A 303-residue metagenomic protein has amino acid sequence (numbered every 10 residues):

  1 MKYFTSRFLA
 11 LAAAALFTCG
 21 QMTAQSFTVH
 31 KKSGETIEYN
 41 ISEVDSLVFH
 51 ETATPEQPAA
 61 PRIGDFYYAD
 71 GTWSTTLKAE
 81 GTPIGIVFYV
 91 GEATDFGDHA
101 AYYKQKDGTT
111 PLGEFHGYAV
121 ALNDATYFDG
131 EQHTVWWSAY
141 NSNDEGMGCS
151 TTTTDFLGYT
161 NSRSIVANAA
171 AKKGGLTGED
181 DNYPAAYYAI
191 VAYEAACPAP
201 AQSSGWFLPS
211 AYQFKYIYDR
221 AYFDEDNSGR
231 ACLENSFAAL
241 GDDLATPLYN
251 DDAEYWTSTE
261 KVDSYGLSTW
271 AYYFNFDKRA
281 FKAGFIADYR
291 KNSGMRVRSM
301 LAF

Functional and structural regions predicted by a protein language model:
M1-T28: Bacterial Sec-dependent N-terminal signal peptides
S26-N40: Short N-terminal segments immediately surrounding and downstream of signal-peptide cleavage
F27-V29, V191-S203, A211-F223: Hydrophobic, well-ordered secondary-structure scaffolds
I41-Q202, K291-F303: Short, compositionally biased
F115, Q202-W206, Y212, D252: Loop/turn elements at helix/coil->beta-strand transitions in domains of secreted/extracellular proteins
A211-F303: C-terminal, surface-exposed recognition/capping segments
